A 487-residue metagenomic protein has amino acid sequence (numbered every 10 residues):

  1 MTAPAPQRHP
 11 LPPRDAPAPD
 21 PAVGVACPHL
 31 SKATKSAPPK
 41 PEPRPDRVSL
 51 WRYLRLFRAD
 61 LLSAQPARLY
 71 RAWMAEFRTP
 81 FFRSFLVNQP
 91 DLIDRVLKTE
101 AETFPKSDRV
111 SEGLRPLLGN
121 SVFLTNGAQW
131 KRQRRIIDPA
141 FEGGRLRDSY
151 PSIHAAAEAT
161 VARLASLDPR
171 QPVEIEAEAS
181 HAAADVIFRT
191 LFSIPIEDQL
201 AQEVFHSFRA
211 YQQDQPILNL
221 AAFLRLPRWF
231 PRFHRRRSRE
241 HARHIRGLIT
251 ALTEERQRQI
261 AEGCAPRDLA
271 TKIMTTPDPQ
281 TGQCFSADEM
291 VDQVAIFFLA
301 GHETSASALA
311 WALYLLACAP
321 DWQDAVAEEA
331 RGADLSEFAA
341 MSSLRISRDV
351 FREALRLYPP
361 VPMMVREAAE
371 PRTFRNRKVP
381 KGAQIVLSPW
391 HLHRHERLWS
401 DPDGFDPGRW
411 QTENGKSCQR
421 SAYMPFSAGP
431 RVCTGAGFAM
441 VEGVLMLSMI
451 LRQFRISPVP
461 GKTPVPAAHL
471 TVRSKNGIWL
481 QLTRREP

Functional and structural regions predicted by a protein language model:
T2-E42, A64, K106-S111, Q129 (+3 more regions): Cytochrome P450 heme-thiolate monooxygenase catalytic core
A3-A33, L62, L69, A157 (+6 more regions): Cytochrome P450 proximal C-terminal region
R52-A72, G247, A251, S336-R375: Conserved cytochrome P450 K-helix E-x-x-R motif and the immediately C-terminal K′/meander segment
S63, D94-G113: Cytochrome P450 catalytic domain signature, combining two hallmark sequence patches
T304-Q323, A327-E329, G437-R452: Cytochrome P450 catalytic-core helices
L387-G415: Conserved cytochrome P450 K-helix/beta-meander segment immediately N-terminal to the heme-binding cysteine loop
